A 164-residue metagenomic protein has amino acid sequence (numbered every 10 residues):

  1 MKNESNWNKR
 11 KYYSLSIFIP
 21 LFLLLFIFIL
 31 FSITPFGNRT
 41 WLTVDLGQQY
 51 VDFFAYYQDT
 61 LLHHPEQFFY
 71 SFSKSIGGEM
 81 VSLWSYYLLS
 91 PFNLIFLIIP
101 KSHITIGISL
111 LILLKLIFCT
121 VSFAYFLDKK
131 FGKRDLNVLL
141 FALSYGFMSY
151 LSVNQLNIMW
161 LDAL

Functional and structural regions predicted by a protein language model:
M1-I33: Start-transfer (signal-anchor) and selected internal transmembrane alpha helices of multi-pass inner/ER membrane
K2, K9-K11, K74, K101 (+2 more regions): Context-gated lysine
K2-E4, E66, E79, K130: Glutamate identity and glutamate-enriched acidic tracts
N6-K11, Q48, A55, F96 (+2 more regions): Low-complexity, compositionally biased segments
S16-I17, S109, V138: Residue-level signature of transmembrane alpha-helical entry/exit and packing/kink sites in multi-pass membrane
L24-T120, L143-L164: Membrane-interface coil-to-helix junctions
A124-G146: Transmembrane-helix signature of polytopic, membrane-embedded enzymes that assemble or transfer cell-envelope glycans
